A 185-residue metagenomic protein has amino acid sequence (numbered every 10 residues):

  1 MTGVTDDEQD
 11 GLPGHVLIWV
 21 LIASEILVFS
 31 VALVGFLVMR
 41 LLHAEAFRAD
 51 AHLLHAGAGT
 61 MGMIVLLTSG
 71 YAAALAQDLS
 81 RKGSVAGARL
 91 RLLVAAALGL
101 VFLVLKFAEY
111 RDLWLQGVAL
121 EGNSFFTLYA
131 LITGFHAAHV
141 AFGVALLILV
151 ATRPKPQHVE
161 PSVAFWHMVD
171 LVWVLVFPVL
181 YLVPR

Functional and structural regions predicted by a protein language model:
M1-R185: ...captures the hydrophobic TM-helix bundle architecture rather than a specific catalytic motif, and can also fire on
